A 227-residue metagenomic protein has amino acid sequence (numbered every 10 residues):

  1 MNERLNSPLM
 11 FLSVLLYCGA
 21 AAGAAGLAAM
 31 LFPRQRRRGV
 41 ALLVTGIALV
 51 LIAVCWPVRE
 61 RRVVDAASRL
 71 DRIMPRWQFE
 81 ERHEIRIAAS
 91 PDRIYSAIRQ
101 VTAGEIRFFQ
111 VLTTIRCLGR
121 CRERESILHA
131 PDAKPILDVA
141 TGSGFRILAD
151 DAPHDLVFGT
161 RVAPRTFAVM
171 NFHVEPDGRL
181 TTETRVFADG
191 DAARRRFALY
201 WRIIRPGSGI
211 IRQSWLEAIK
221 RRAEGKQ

Functional and structural regions predicted by a protein language model:
M1-E3: N-terminal hydrophobic targeting signals that begin at the initiator methionine
N6-C18, F32-L43, V54-A66, I136-D177 (+1 more regions): Hydrophobic-ligand binding "helix-grip"
L15, G19, A25, R196-Q227: A conserved amphipathic terminal alpha-helix motif
A21-L27, L43-A48: Hydrophobic alpha-helical topogenic segments used for membrane insertion/localization
A41-L42, A53-L137, G142-G144: Hydrophobic ligand-binding cavity/cleft-lining segments
V63, P164-G209, I219: Beta-strand/loop substructures that line and gate deep hydrophobic ligand-binding cavities in soluble
I87-R93, L148-D155, H173-L180, A223-Q227: A short, structured loop/turn motif at beta-sheet edges
A89, T160, T184-V186: Short, structured patches in soluble enzyme cores that scaffold and shape functional sites
